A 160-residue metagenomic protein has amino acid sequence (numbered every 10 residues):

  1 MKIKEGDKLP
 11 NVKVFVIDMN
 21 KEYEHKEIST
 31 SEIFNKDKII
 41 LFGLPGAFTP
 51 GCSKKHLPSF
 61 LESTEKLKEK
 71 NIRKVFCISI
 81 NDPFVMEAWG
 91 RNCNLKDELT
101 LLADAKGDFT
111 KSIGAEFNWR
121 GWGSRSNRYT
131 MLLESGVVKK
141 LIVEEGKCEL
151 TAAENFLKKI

Functional and structural regions predicted by a protein language model:
M1-I160: Chalcogenol-based redox active-site neighborhoods
